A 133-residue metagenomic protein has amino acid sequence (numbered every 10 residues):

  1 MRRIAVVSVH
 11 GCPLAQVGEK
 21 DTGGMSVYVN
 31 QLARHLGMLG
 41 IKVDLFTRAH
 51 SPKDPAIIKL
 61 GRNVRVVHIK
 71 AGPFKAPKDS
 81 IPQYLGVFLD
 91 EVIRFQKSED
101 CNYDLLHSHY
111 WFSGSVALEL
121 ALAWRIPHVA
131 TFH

Functional and structural regions predicted by a protein language model:
M1-T22: Nucleotide-activated donor-dependent transferases that construct or modify glycoconjugates
I4-A5, A121-H133: Active-site proximal beta-strand in glycosyltransferases
V6-P13, Q31, H35-Y103: A conserved catalytic-core segment of Leloir-type glycosyltransferases
V17, P55-A56, V116-E119: A short acidic (Asp/Glu
K20-L36: Short amphipathic alpha-helix
G37, L118, L122: Anion (oxyanion) recognition and catalysis
F46, H109, T131: A cross-family glycoside hydrolase active-site/sugar-binding cleft signature
Q96-S113, A117, P127: Short N-terminal targeting/anchoring amphipathic segment
